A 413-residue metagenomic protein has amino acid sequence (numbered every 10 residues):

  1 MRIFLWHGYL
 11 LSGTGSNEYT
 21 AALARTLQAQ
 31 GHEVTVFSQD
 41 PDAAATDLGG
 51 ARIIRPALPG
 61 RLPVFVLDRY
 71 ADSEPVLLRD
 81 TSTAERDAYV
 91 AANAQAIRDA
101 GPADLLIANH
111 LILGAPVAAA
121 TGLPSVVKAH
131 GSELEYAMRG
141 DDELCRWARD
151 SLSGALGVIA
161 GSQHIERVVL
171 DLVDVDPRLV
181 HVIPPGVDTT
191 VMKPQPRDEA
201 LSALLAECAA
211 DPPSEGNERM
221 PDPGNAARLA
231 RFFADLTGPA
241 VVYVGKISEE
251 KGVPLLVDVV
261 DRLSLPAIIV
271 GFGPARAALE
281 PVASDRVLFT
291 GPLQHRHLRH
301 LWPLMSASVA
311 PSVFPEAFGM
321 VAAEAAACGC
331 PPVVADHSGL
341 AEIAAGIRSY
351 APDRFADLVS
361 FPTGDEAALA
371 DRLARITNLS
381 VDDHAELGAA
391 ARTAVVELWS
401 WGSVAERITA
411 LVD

Functional and structural regions predicted by a protein language model:
G15, V381-V412: A charged, aromatic-enriched C-terminal amphipathic alpha-helix characteristic of glycosyltransferases across folds
V36-A100: A conserved catalytic-core segment of Leloir-type glycosyltransferases
L156, V241, P303-A317: Acidic donor-binding loop of glycosyltransferase active sites
I159, A200-K251, V257-D261: Conserved donor-binding/catalytic core segment of Leloir-type glycosyltransferases
H164, G186: Carbohydrate-associated surface elements
L205-D211, A341-R375: Change "using UDP/GDP/dTDP sugars" to "using nucleotide sugars
D235, P266-I269, A277-R296: Nucleotide-activated donor-binding/catalytic signature segment of Leloir-type glycosyltransferases, i.e., the conserved
P292-L293, L301-M305: Short alpha-helical donor nucleotide-sugar binding micro-motif in glycosyltransferases
